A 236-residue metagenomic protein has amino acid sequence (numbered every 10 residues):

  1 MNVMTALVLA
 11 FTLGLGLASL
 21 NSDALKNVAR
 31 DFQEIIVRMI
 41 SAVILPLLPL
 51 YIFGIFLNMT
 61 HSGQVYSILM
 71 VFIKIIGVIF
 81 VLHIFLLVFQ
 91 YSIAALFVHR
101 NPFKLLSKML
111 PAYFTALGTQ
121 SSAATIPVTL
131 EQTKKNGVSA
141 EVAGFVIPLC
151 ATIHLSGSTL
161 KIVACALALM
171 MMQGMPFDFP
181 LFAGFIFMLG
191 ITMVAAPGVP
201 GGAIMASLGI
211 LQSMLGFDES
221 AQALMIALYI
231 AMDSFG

Functional and structural regions predicted by a protein language model:
M1-K104: Signature of multi-pass transmembrane helix bundles
N2-M4, I40-I44, V81-L82, L96-L105 (+4 more regions): Membrane-interfacial loop-to-helix junctions in multi-pass transporters
V3-L7, I44-L47, C150-K161, Y229-G236: Membrane-embedded alpha-helical segments of transport systems, primarily multispan ion/solute transporters
A10, P49-F53, L86, Q90-Y91 (+4 more regions): Alpha-helical transmembrane segments of polytopic integral membrane proteins, especially the permease/helical cores
L25-V43, L69-F72, I76, P102-Y113 (+7 more regions): Hydrophobic alpha-helical segments of integral membrane proteins, encompassing both true transmembrane helices
Q33-I36, F72-F89, K108-T115, A183-A196 (+1 more regions): Small-residue-enriched core segments of transmembrane alpha-helices in multipass membrane transport and channel
T115-M193: Helix-loop-helix junctions within the multi-pass membrane cores of secondary transporters/permeases
V163-G236: Transmembrane alpha-helical segments and their short flanking loops that form helix-hairpins/helix-helix interfaces
